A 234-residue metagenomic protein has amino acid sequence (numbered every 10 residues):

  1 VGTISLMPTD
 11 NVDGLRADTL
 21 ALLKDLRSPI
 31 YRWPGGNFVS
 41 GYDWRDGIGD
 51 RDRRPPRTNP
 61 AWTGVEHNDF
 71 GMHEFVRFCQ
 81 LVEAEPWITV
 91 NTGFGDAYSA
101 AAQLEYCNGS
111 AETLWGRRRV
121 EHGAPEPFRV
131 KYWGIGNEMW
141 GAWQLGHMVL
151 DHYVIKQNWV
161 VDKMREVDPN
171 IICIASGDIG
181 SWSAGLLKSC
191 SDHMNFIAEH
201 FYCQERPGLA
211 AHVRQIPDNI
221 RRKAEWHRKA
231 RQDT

Functional and structural regions predicted by a protein language model:
V1-S183, L187-F196, R221, E225-T234: Non-catalytic accessory regions flanking glycosidase/transglycosidase catalytic cores in CAZymes
D192-A210, P217, R221: Glycan-recognition surfaces
